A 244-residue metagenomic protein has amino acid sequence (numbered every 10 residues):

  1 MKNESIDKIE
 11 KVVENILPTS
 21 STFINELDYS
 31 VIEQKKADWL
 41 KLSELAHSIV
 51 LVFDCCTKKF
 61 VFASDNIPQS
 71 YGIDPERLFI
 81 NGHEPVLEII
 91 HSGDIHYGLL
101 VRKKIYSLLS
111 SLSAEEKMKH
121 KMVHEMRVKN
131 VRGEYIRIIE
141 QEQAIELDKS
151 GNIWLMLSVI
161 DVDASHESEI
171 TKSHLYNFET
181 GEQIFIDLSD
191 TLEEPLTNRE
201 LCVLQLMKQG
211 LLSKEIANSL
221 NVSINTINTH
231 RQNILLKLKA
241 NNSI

Functional and structural regions predicted by a protein language model:
L27-H83, V162-A164, F178-I184: PAS-family sensory domain signal
V86-L108: PAS/GAF/H-NOX family sensory domains and closely associated sensor/linker modules
G93, L109, S113-E142: Per-ARNT-Sim (PAS) sensory domains and their PAS-associated C-terminal
Q141-M156, A164-E169: Short loop/turn elements at sensory-signaling interfaces that couple input to output
L188-L196: Short amphipathic alpha-helical boundary/capping segments
R199-V203: The N-cap/first-turn positions of alpha helices within or immediately adjacent to helix-turn-helix DNA-binding domains
L204-Q205, L235: Hydrophobic residues on short alpha-helical segments
G210-I244: Recognition helix of helix-turn-helix DNA-binding domains
